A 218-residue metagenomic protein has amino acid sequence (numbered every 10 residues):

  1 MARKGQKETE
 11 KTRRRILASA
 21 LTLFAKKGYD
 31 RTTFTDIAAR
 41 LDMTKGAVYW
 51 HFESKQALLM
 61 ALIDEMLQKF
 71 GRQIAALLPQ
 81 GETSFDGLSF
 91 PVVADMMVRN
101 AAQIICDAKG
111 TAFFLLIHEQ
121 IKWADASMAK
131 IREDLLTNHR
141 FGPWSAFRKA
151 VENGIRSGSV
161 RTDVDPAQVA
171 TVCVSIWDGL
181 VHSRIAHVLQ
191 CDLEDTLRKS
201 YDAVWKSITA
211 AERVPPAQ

Functional and structural regions predicted by a protein language model:
R3, K7, K11, E53 (+10 more regions): Residues at secondary-structure transition points
K4, K11, R15, S19-E65: Helix-turn-helix
K55, L62, M66, F70 (+5 more regions): Hydrophobic/aromatic residues within well-ordered alpha-helical segments
A61, A75-A112, P166-C173, R213-Q218: Hydrophobic alpha-helical connector segments
A75, L88, V92, A112 (+4 more regions): Amphipathic alpha-helical packing segments from all-alpha helical-bundle domains
Q103-D107, W123-A124, W144, K149 (+4 more regions): Amphipathic C-terminal alpha-helical segment
I104-D134, H182: Amphipathic alpha-helical segments used for helix-helix packing
